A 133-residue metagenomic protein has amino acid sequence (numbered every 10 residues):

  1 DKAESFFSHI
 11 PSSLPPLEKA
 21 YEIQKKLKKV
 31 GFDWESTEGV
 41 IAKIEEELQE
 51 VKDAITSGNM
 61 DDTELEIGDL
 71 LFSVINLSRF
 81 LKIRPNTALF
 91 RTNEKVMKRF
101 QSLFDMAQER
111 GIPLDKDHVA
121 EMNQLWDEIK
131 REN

Functional and structural regions predicted by a protein language model:
D1-I67, F72-N133: Flexible "arm" and connector segments at domain edges
